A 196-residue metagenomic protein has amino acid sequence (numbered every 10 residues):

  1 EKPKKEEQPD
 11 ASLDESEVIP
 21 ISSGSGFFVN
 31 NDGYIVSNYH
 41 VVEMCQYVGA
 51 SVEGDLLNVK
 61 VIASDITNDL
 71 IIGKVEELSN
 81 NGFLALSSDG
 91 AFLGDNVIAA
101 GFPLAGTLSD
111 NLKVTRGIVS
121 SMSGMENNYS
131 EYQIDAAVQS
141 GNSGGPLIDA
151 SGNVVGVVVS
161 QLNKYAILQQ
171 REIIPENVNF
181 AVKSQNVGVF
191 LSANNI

Functional and structural regions predicted by a protein language model:
E1-D14, N81-G82, F102-D110, V154-I196: C-terminal cap/linker of serine protease catalytic domains
E17-P20, A136-Q139: Short loop/turn motifs at secondary-structure junctions and domain boundaries
S23, N30-S109, N127-E131, I196: Conserved active-site neighborhood of the chymotrypsin/trypsin-like protease fold
G26, L57-K60, G117, G145: Small-residue-enriched segments and motifs
F27, A137-V158: Catalytic nucleophile loop of clan PA
N30, V114, D149: Short, acidic, Ser/Thr-enriched surface-loop or helix-capping motifs
I72, K113, A181: Short aromatic/basic micro-patch
N111-S123, Q170-I173: Short, compositionally biased
